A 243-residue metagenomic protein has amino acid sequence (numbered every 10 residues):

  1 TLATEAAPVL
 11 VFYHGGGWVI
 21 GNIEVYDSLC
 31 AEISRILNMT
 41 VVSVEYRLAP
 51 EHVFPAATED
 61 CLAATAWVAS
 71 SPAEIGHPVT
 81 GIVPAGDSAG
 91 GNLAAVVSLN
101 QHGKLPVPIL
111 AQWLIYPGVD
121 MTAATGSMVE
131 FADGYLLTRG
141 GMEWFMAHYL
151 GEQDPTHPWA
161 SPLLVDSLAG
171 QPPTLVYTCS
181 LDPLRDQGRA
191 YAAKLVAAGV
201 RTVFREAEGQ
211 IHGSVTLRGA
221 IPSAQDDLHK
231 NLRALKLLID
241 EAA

Functional and structural regions predicted by a protein language model:
L2-A243: Alpha/beta-hydrolase superfamily serine-hydrolase fold, recognizing
